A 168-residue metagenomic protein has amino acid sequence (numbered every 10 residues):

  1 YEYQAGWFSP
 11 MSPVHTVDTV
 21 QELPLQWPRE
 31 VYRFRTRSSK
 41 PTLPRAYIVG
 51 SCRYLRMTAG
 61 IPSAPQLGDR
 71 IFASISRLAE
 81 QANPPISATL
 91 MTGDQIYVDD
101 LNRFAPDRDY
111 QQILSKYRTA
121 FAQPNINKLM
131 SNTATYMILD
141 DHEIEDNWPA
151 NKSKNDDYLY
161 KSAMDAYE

Functional and structural regions predicted by a protein language model:
E2-E168: Divalent metal-dependent phosphoesterase catalytic cores across multiple superfamilies
